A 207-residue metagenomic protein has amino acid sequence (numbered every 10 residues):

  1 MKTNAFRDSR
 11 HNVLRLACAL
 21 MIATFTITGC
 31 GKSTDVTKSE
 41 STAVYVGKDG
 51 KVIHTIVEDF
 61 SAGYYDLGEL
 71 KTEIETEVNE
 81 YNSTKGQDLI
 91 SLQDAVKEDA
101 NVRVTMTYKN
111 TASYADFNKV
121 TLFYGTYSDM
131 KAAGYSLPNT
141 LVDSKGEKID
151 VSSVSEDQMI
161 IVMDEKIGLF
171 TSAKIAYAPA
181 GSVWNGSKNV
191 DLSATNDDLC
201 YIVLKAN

Functional and structural regions predicted by a protein language model:
M1: SF2 helicase/translocase NTPase motor core, specifically the RecA-like lobe 1 inter-motif segment between Walker
N4-A17: Bacterial N-terminal signal peptides that target proteins for export
L20-T24: Alpha-helical transmembrane segments
T26-G29: C-terminal motif of bacterial Sec signal peptides marking the signal peptidase cleavage site
G31-S33: Bacterial signal peptide processing site
V36-D94: N-terminal Sec/ER secretory leader and immediately downstream segment of secreted/extracellular precursors
V96-N207: Mature, soluble, non-transmembrane domains
